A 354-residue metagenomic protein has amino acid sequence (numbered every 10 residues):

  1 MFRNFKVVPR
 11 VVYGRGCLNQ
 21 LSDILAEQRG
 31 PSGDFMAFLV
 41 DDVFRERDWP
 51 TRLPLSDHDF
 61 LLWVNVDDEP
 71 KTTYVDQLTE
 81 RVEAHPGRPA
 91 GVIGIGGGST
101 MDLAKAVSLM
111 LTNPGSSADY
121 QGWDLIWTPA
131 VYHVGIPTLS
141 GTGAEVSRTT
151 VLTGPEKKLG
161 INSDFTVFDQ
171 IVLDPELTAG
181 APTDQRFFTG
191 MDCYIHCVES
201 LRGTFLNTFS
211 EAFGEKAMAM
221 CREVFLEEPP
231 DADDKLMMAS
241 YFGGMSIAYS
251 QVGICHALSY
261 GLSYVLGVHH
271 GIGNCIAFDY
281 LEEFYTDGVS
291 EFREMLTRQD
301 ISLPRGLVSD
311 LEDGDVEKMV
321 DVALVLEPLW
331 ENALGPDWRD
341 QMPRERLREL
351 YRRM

Functional and structural regions predicted by a protein language model:
M1-G91: ATP/NTP phosphate-donor binding region
K6, R293-M354: C-terminal charged capping/lid subdomain of soluble metabolic enzymes
L18-S22, R45-W49, S99-K105, G143-V146 (+1 more regions): Short glycine/serine/threonine-rich phosphate/pyrophosphate-binding segments that cradle anionic phosphate groups
T72-E176: Glycine/threonine-rich beta-strand-loop-alpha-helix active-site module that forms ligand/phosphate-binding
G141, M245-H269, N274: Glycine-rich phosphate/pyrophosphate-binding beta-alpha loops
T149-Y249: Carboxylate- and glycine-rich phosphate/diphosphate-binding segment that chelates Mg2+/Mn2+
Y260-V320: Active-site pocket-lining segment
